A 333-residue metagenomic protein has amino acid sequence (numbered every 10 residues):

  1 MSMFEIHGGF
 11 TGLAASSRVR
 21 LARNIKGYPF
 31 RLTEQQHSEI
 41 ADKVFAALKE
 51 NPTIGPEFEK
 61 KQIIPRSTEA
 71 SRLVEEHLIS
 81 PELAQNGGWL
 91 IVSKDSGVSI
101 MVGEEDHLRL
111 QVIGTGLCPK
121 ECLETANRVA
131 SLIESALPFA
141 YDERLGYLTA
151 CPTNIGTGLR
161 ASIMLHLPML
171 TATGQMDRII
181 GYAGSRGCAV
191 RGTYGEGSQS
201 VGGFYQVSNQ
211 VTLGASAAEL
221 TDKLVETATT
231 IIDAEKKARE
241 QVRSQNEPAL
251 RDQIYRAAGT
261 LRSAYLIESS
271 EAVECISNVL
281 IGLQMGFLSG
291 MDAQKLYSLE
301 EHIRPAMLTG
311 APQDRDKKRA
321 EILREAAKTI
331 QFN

Functional and structural regions predicted by a protein language model:
M1-R144, L159, T171-T173, D177-N333: Long, Pro/Ser/Thr-rich low-complexity/intrinsically disordered regulatory tracts in eukaryotic proteins
G146-L165: Conserved phosphate/anionic-ligand binding catalytic regions in large, soluble enzymes, centered on
